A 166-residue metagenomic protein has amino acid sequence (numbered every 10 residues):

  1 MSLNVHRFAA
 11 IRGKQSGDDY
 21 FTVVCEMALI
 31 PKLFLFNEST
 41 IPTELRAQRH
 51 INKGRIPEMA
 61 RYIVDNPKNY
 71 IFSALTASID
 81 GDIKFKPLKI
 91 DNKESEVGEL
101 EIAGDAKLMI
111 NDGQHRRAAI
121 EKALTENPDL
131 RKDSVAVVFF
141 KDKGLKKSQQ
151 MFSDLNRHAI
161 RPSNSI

Functional and structural regions predicted by a protein language model:
M1-F72, D80-K89, V97-L100: N-terminal extension/subdomain marker
Q48, P67-A77, G81-I166: Basic- and aromatic-enriched surface patches that contact anionic nucleotides/nucleic acids
